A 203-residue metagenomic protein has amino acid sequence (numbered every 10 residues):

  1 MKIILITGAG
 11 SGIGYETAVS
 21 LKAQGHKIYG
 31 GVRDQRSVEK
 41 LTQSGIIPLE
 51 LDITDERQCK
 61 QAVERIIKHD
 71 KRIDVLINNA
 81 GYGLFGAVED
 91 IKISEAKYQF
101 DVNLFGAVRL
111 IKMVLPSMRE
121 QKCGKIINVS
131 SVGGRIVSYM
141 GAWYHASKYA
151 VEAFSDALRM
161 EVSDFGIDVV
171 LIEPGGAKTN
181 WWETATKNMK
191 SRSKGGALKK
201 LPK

Functional and structural regions predicted by a protein language model:
G10-S11: Conserved glycine-rich cofactor-binding loop
L51-Q61, I93-S94: The beta1-alpha1 cofactor-binding region of Rossmann-like NAD(H)/NADP(H)-dependent oxidoreductases
R65-N78, L84: A glycine-rich helix->loop->beta "capping" turn within Rossmann-like NAD(P)(H)-dependent oxidoreductase domains
A87-V88, K92-K97: Substrate-binding pocket helix/loop in short-chain dehydrogenase/reductase
I111, S147-A150: Active-site helix of classical SDR
S131: Residue(s) in the substrate-gating loop at a strand-loop-helix junction that position the organic substrate next
D164-K203: C-terminal beta-strand-loop-alpha-helix "lid" module of Rossmann-like NAD(P)-dependent dehydrogenases
